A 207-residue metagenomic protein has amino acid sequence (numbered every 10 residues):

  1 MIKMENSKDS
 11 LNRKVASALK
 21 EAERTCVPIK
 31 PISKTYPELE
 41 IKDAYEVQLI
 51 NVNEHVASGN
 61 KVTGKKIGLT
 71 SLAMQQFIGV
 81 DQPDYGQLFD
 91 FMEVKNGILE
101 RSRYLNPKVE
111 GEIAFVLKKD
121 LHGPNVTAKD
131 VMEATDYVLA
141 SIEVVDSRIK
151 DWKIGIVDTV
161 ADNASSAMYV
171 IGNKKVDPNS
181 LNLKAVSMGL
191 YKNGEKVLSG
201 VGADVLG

Functional and structural regions predicted by a protein language model:
M1-K3: Short, Lys/Arg-enriched N-terminal segments with co-localized hydrophobic residues within the first ~10-30 amino acids
E5-L206: Catalytic-core "active-site belt" of small-molecule-metabolizing enzymes, emphasizing His/Asp/Glu-rich regions
